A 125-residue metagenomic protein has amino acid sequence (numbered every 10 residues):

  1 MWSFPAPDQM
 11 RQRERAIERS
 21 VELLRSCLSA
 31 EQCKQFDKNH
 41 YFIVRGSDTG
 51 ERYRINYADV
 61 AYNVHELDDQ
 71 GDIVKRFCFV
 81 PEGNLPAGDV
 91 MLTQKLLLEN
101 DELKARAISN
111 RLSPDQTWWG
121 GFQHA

Functional and structural regions predicted by a protein language model:
F4-D8, E82, P86-A125: Mixed-charge, Lys/Arg-enriched low-complexity segments
Q9-G46: Amphipathic alpha-helical packing elements
Q35-D69: Amphipathic, interaction-prone secondary-structure segments
T49, Y53, V74, P86 (+1 more regions): Polar low-complexity intrinsically disordered regions enriched in Ser/Thr and small residues
A61, D68-F77, N84: Acidic, low-complexity, intrinsically disordered interaction modules
